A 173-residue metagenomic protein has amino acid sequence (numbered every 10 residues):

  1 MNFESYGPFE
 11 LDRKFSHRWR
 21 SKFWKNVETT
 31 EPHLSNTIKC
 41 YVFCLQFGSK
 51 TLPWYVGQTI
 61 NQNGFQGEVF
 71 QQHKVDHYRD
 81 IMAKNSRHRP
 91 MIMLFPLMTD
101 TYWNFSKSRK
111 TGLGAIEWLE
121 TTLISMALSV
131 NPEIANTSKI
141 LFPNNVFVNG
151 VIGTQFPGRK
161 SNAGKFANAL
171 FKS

Functional and structural regions predicted by a protein language model:
M1-W54, I60-S173: Boundary/linker segments flanking structured domains
